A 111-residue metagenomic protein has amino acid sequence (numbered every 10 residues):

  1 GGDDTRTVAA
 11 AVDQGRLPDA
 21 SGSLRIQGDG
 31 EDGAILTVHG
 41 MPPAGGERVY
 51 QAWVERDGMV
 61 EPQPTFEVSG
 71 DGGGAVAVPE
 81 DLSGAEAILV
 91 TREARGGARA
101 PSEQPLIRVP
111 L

Functional and structural regions predicted by a protein language model:
G1-L111: N-terminal targeting/export leaders
